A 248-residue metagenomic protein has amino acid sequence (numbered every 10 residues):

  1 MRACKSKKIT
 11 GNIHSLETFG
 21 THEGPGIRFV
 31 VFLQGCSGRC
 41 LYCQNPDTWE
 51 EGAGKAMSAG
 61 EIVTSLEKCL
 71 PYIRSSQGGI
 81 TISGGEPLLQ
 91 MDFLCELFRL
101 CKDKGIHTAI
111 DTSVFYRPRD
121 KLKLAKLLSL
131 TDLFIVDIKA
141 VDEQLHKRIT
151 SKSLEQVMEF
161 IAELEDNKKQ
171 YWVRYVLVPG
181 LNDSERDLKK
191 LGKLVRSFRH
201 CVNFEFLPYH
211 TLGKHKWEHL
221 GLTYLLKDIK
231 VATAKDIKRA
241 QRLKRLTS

Functional and structural regions predicted by a protein language model:
M1, I9, S15-E17, T21-M57: Canonical Radical SAM [4Fe-4S] cluster-binding loop centered on the CxxxCxxC motif and its immediate flanking residues
M1-H22, P179-S248: Auxiliary Fe-S-binding modules of radical SAM enzymes
M1-S6, G52-K55, G105-A109, V176-P179: N-terminal start-of-chain detector that recognizes signal peptides and the immediate post-cleavage beginning
V31, M91-D92, L220, D228: Residue-level recognition of conserved structural "scaffold" positions that shape functional pockets and channels
D47-E51, K147-S153, G221-I229: Short glycine-enriched, charge-decorated loop/helix-capping segments at active-site entrances that position
A56, S151-L154, V231-A234: Short, conserved loop/turn and helix-capping segments at secondary-structure boundaries that abut family-defining
V63, E67-P71, S76-G79, G84 (+2 more regions): Conserved AdoMet/S-adenosylmethionine-binding subsite of the radical SAM
